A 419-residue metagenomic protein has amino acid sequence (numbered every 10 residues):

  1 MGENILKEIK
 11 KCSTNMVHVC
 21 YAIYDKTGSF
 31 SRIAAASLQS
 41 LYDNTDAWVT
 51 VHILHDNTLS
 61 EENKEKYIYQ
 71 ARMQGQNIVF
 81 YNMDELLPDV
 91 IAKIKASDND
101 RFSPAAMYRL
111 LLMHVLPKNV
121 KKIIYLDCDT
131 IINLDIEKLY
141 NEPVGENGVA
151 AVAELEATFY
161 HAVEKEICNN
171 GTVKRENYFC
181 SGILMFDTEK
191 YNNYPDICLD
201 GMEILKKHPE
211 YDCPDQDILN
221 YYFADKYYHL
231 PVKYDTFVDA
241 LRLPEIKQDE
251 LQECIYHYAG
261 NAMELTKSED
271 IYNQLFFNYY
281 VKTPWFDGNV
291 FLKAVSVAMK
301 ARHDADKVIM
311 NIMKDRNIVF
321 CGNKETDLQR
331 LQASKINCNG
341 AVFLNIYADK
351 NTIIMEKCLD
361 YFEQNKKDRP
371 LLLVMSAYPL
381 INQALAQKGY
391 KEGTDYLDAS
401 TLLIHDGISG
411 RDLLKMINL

Functional and structural regions predicted by a protein language model:
M1-K26, I33, S37, F186-I312: A glycosyltransferase accessory/donor-loop signature
S31-T45, Q329-S334: Histidine-anchored nucleotide/phosphate-binding helix
N44-I53, I78: Short loop->beta transition adjacent to catalytic acidic/histidine clusters or analogous donor-positioning motifs
T50-N57, A151-V152, A341-Y347: Short internal beta-strands
A71-H114: Active-site-proximal specificity loops/subdomain of glycosyltransferases
I123: Short aromatic/hydrophobic "clamp" motif used to bind/position activated sugar donors
T130-V163: Conserved donor-nucleotide/metal-binding helix-loop-beta segment in metal-dependent transferases, i.e., the alpha-helix
A294-L419: Hydrophobic, well-ordered beta-alpha structural blocks that scaffold small-molecule cofactor pockets
